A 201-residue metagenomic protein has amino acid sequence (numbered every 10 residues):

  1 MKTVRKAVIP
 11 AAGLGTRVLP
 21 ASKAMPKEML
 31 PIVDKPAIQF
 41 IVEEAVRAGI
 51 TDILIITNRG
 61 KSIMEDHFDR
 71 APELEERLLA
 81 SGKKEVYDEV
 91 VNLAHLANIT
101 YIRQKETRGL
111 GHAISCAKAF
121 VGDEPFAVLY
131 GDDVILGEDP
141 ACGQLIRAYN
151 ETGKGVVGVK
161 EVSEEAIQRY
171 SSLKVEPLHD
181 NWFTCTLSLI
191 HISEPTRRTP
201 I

Functional and structural regions predicted by a protein language model:
K2-K83, P140-G143, H191-I192: N-terminal glycine-rich phosphate-binding loop and ensuing alpha1 helix
K2-V4, D180-T184, R197-R198: Conserved alpha/beta core of the MobA/IspD/sugar-nucleotide pyrophosphorylase nucleotidyltransferase superfamily
T3, G49-T51, G122, E151 (+1 more regions): Short loop/turn motifs at secondary-structure junctions
E28, N98-T100, T184: Conserved beta-strand segments of alpha/beta enzyme cores
A37-F40, H112-C116, L187: Well-ordered alpha-helical segments embedded in enzymatic catalytic cores
E73-E76, K84-P177: Conserved beta-loop-beta/alpha segment of the NTase-like Rossmann-fold superfamily that binds/positions NTPs
R77-L78, K174-S188: Mobile, glycine-enriched helix-loop/loop "lid" segments at the mouths of ligand-binding/catalytic clefts that gate
I190-I201: Single conserved hydrophobic/aromatic residue that forms the stacking wall/gate of nucleotide- or nucleobase-binding
